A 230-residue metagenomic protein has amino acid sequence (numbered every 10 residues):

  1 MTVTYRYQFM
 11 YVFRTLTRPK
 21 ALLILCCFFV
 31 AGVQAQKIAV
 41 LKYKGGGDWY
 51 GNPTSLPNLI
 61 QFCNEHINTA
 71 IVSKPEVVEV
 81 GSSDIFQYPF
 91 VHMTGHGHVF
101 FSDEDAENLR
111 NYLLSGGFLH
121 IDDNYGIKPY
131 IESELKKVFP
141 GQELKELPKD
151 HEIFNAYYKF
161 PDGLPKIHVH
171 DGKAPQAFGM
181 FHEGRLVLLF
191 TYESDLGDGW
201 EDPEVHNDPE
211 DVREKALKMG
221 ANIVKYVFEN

Functional and structural regions predicted by a protein language model:
V3-L23: Bacterial N-terminal signal peptides that target proteins for export
C26-Q34: Hydrophobic h-region of N-terminal signal peptides that target proteins for export in Gram-negative bacteria
Q34-F90, T94-G97, V187, E193-L196 (+1 more regions): Aromatic-Pro/Gly-enriched surface loop or interdomain linker that acts as a lid/target-recognition segment
I38, F90-P129: Short alpha-beta junction capping motif
A39, N58, L147, H151 (+3 more regions): Catalytic cores of eukaryotic secretory-pathway lumenal/extracellular enzymes that build and remodel glycoconjugates
P53-I60, A106, R110, K128 (+2 more regions): Extracytoplasmic/secreted envelope proteins and their assembly/folding machinery, especially bacterial periplasmic
V80-G81, G172-L188: Short, surface-exposed beta-strand/loop micro-motifs that present aromatic residues
S133-L164: Acidic, glycine-rich loop-and-strand cores that form catalytic or ligand-binding grooves in diverse globular domains
